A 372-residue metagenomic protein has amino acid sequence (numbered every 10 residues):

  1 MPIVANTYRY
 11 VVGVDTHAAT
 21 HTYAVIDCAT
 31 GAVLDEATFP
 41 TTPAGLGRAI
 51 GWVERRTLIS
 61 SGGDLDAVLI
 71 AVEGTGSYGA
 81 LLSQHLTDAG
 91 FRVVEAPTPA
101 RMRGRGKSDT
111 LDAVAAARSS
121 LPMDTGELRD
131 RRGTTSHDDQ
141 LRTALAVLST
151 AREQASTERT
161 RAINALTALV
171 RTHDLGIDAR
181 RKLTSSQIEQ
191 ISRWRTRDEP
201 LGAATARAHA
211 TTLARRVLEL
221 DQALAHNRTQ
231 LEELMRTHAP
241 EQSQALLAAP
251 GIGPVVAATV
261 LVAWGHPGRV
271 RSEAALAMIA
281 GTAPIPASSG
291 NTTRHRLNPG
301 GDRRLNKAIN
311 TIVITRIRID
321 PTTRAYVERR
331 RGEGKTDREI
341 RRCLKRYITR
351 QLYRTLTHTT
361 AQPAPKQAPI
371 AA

Functional and structural regions predicted by a protein language model:
P2-C28, A116, A155: Gly/Thr-rich phosphate-binding beta-strand-loop-beta motif of the actin/hexokinase/Hsp70
A18-G47: Short glycine-rich, Thr/Ser-proximal phosphate-binding strand/loop in the N-terminal lobe of ATP-dependent enzymes
A44-A67: Short, basic/hydrophobic alpha-helical segments
Q84-T87, V93-T134, S186-R193, T292-G300: Short alpha-helix plus adjacent loop in nuclease-associated cores
G104, A245-L247, P254-E333, D337 (+1 more regions): Phosphate-backbone recognition surface of nucleic-acid-processing proteins
T125-A146, T196-L201: Short, charge-rich amphipathic alpha-helices with coiled-coil/heptad character
V147-S243, A371: Glycine-rich, often acidic, oxyanion-interacting loops/wings at catalytic, nucleic-acid, or phospho-protein interfaces
G332-A372: Basic, amphipathic alpha-helical segments enriched in Lys/Arg and hydrophobic/aromatic residues
